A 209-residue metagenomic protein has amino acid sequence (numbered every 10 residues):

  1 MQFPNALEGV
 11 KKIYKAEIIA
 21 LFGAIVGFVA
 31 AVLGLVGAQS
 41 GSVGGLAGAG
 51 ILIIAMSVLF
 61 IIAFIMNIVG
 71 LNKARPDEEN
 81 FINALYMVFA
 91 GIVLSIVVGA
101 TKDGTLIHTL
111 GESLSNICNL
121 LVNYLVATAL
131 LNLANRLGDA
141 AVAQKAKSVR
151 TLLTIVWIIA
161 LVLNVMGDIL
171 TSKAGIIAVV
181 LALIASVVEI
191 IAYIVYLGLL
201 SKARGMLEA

Functional and structural regions predicted by a protein language model:
M1-L33, L59-G104, G111-L163, I190-A209: Membrane-interface extramembranous regions at the lipid-water interface
F3, L52, G111, L181-V188: Generic alpha-helix detector with strongest preference for long hydrophobic helices that associate with membranes
V32-I53, L110, K173-V179: Glycine- and small hydrophobic-rich membrane-insertion segments that are intrinsically disordered in solution
A38, K102-D103, G167-T171: Short helix-capping/hinge motifs at transmembrane helix termini and TM-loop junctions
S42, E78, D139, L170-A174: Short, solvent-exposed helix-helix connector turns and helix-capping sites enriched in acidic/polar residues
V165-V188: Extracellular/periplasmic helix-loop-helix junctions in multi-pass membrane proteins
